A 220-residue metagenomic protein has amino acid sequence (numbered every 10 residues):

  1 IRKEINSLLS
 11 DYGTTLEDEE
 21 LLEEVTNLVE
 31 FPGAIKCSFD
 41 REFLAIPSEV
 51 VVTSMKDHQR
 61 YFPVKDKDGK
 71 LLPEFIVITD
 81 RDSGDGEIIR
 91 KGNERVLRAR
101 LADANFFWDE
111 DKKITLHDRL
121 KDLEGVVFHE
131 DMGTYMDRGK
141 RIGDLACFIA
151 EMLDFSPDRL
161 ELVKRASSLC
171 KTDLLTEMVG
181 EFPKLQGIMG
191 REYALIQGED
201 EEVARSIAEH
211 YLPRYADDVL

Functional and structural regions predicted by a protein language model:
I1-L220: Amphipathic alpha-helical "coupling" segments that flank catalytic cores
